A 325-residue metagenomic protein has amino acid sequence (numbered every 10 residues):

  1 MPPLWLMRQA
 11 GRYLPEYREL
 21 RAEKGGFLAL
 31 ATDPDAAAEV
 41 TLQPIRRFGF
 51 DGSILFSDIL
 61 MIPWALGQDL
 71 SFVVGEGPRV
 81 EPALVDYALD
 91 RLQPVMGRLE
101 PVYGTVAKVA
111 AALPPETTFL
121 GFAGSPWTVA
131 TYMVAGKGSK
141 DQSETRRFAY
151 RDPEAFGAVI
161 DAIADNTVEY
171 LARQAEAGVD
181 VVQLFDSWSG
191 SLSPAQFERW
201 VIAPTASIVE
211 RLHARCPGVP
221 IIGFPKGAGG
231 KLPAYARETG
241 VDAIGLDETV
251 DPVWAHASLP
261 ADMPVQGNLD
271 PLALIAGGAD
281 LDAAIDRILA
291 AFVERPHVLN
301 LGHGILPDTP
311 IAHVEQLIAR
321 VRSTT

Functional and structural regions predicted by a protein language model:
M1, T32, P94-G97, V179: Metal- and O2-centered redox machinery and metal/ROS homeostasis
M1-F72, D282, A312-T325: N-terminal basic, low-complexity leaders that serve as flexible interaction/assembly modules and, when applicable, as
Y17-E19, Q68-E81, Y132-T145: Short, flexible, mixed-charge acidic loops at enzyme active sites
E19-A31, V85-V95, R237: Short, basic, glycine/proline-bearing loop/turn elements
I59-I62, G77, P126-T128: A short acidic, glycine/proline-enriched capping/turn motif at secondary-structure boundaries, especially helix N-cap
G75-A112: A gly/proline- and charged-residue-enriched helix-loop-helix capping module
R98, G104-T325: Active-site loop segments of alpha/beta catalytic cores
